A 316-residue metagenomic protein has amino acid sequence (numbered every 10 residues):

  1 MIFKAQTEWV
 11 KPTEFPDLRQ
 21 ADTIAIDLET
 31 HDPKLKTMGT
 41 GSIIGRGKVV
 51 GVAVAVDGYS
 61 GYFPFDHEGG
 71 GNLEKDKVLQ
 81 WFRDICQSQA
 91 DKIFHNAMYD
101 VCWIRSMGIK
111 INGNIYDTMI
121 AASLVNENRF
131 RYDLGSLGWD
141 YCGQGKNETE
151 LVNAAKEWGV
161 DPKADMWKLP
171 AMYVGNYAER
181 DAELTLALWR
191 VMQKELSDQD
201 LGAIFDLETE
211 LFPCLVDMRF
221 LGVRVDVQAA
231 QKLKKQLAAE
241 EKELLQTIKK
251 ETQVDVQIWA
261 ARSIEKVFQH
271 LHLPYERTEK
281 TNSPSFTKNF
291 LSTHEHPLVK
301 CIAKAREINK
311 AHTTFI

Functional and structural regions predicted by a protein language model:
M1-F65, N112, R129, W139-C142 (+1 more regions): Conserved "right-hand" nucleotidyltransferase catalytic core of DNA-directed polymerases
A25, A90-A97: Acidic beta-strand-to-loop metal/phosphate-binding motif
T30-D32, M98, I120: Short, glycine/acidic-enriched loop or turn micro-motifs at the edges of active sites
D57-K92, V223: Nucleic-acid-processing active sites and adjacent nucleic-acid-binding tracks, predominantly divalent metal-dependent
Y99-S106, K266-V267: Phosphate- and divalent-cation-binding pockets in alpha/beta enzyme and binding domains that engage nucleotide-derived
K110-E127, D133-W139: Conserved beta-strand -> loop -> alpha-helix junction used to position metal-binding or nucleic-acid-contacting
G143-N147: Glycine-rich, acidic and aromatic/proline-enriched surface loops and short helix-turn segments that act as binding
